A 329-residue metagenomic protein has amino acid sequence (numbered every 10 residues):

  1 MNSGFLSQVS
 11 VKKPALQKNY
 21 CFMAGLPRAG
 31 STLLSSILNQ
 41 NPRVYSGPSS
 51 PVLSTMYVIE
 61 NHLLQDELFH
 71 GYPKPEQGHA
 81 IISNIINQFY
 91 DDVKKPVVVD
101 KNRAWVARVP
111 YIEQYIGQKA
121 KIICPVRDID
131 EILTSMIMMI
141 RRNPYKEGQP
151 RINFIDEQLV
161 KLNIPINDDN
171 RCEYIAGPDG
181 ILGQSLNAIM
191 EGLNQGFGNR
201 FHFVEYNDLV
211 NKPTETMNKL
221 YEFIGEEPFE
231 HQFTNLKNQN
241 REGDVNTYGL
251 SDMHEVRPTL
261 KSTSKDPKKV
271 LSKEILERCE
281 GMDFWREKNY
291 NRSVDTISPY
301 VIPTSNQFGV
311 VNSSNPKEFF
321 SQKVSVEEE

Functional and structural regions predicted by a protein language model:
M1-I86, D92-V93, G243: PAPS-dependent sulfotransferase catalytic core
M1-Y20, K161-P178, L186-Q195, F203 (+1 more regions): PAPS-dependent sulfotransferases, especially Golgi type II membrane carbohydrate sulfotransferases
S35-S36, L133, L236-Q239: Hydrophobic positions within alpha-helical membrane elements
S49-L53, P125-D130, Q232-K237: A short, structured active-site edge motif that brings together acidic residues
M56-V58, I132, P213, Q239-N240: Short Asp/Glu-rich motifs
P73-A80, P150-Q158, R257-T263: Short, basic, helix/turn surface patches
P96, D100-H231, D244-V256: PAPS-dependent sulfotransferase catalytic domain
